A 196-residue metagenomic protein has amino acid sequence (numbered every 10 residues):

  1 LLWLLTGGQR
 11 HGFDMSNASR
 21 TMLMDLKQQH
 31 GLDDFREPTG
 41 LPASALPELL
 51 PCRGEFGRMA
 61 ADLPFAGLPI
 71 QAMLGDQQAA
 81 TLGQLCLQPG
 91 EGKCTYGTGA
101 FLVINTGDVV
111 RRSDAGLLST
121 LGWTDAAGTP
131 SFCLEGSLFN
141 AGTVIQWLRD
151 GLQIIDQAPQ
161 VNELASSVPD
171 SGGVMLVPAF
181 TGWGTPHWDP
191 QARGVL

Functional and structural regions predicted by a protein language model:
L2-H11, N17, M22-D33, E37-P38 (+1 more regions): Active-site core segments that coordinate phosphate-bearing ligands/cofactors across diverse enzyme families
P38-A45: A structural motif corresponding to the C-terminal end of an alpha-helix and its immediate exit/capping segment
E48-E55: Gly/charged, well-structured mid-domain segments that form the phosphate/adenylate-handling core of ATP-dependent
